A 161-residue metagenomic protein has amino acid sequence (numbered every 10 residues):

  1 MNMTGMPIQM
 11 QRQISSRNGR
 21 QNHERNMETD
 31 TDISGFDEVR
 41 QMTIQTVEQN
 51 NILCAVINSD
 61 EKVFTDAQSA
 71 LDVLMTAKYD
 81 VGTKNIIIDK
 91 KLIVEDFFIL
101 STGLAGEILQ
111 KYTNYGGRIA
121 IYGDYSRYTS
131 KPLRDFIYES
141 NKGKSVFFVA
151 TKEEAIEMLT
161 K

Functional and structural regions predicted by a protein language model:
M1-M6, M10, M27: Methionine residue identity
S15-S16, S34: Serine residues within intrinsically disordered or low-complexity segments
I33-K161: Amphipathic, Lys/Arg-enriched alpha-helical "gate/interface" segment within cytosolic domains that mediates
